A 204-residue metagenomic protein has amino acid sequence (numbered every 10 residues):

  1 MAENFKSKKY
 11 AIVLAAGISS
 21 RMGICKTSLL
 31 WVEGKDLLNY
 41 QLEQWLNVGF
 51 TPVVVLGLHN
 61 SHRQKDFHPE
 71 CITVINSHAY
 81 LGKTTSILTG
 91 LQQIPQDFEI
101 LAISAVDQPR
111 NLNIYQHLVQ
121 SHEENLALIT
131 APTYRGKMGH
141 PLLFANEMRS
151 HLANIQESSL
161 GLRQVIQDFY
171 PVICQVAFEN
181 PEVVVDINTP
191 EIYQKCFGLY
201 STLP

Functional and structural regions predicted by a protein language model:
A2-E3, L38-I100, N113, I155: Conserved N-terminal catalytic core of the sugar/cofactor nucleotidyltransferase
A2-S7, E157-P204: Conserved alpha/beta core of the MobA/IspD/sugar-nucleotide pyrophosphorylase nucleotidyltransferase superfamily
F5-H59: N-terminal glycine-rich phosphate-binding loop and ensuing alpha1 helix
K9, E70-I72, I173: Short, conserved active-site loop motifs that form the nucleotide-linked donor/cofactor pocket
G17-S19, H59-N60, A79, V106-P109: Short glycine-rich anion-binding loops that position phosphate/pyrophosphate groups of nucleotides and phosphorylated
W31, V74-N76, P132, V176-F178 (+1 more regions): Hydrophobic residues at beta-strand termini and immediately following loops that shape nucleotide-binding pockets
Y80-H151: Conserved beta-loop-beta/alpha segment of the NTase-like Rossmann-fold superfamily that binds/positions NTPs
